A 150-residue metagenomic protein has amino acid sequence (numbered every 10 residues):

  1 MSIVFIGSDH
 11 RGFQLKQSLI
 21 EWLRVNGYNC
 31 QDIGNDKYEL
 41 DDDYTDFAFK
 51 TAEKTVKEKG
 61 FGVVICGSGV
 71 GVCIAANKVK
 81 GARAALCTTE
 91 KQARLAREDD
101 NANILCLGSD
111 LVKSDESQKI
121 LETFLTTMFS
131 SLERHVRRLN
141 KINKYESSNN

Functional and structural regions predicted by a protein language model:
M1-I3, K59, S147-N150: SAM-dependent methyltransferases
I3-W22: N-terminal beta1-alpha1 ligand-phosphate binding loop
G7, R11-G12, E90-N150: C-terminal binding/interaction regions
K16, A48, V72-C73, S117-Q118 (+1 more regions): A general structural signal for well-ordered alpha-helical segments in protein cores
E21-N29: Short helix-loop-beta junction
N29-L40: A short beta-strand-loop structural module common to alpha/beta enzyme folds
F47-L86: Helix-adjacent hinge/juxtasegments
